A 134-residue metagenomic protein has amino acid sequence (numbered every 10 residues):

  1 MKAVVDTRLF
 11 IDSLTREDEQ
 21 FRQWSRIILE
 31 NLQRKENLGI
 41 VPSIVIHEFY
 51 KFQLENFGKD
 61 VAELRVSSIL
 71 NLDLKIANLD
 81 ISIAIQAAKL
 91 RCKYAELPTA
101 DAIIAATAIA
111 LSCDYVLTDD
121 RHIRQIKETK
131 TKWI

Functional and structural regions predicted by a protein language model:
M1-V41, L54-L64: Short, well-structured N-terminal submotif of metal-dependent ribonuclease cores
K2, I27, N31, A105-I134: Acidic, PIN/NYN-like endoribonuclease modules and their adjacent C-terminal/linker elements
V5-D6, D12, V41-S43, L97-P98 (+2 more regions): Histidine- and aromatic-rich ligand-binding microenvironments
L9-F10, V45-I46, I83, I103-I104 (+1 more regions): Alpha-helix capping/helix-boundary segments
R34-E36, L72-D73, K93: Structured helix-beta-strand junction loops
V66-I69, D73-S82, Q86, R124-I134: Internal alpha/beta domain cores that form substrate/cofactor-binding pockets in large enzymes and binding proteins
K75-Y115: Active-site neighborhoods of divalent-metal-dependent phosphate/nucleic-acid chemistry enzymes
